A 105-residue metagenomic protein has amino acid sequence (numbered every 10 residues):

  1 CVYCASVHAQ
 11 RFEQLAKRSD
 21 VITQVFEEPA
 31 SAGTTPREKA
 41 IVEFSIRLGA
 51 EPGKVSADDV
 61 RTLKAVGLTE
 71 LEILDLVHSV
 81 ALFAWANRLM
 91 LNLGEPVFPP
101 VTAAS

Functional and structural regions predicted by a protein language model:
V2-S105: Hydrophobic alpha-helical segments
